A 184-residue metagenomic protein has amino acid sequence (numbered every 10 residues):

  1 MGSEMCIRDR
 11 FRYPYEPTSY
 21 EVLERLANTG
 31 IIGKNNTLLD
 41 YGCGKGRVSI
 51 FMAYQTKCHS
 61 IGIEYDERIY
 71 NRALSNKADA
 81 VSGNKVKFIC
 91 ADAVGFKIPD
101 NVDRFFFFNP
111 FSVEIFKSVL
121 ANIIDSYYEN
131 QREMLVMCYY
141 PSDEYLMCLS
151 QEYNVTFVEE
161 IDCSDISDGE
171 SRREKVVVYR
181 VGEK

Functional and structural regions predicted by a protein language model:
M1-I7: Short, small-residue-biased leader/transition segments that mark boundaries at the very start of proteins
E16-K34: Conserved alpha-helix/loop element of class I SAM-dependent methyltransferases that forms part of the SAM/SAH-binding
N35-G42: Conserved class I S-adenosyl-L-methionine
G46-I50: Glycine-rich SAM-binding Motif I of class I
H59-E64: Conserved SAM-binding motif I beta-strand of class I
A73-L74: Conserved SAM-binding loop
G83-A91: Conserved SAM-binding strand-loop segment of SAM-dependent methyltransferases
E114-K175: C-terminal substrate-binding/active-site "lid" region of AdoMet-derived donor-dependent transferases
